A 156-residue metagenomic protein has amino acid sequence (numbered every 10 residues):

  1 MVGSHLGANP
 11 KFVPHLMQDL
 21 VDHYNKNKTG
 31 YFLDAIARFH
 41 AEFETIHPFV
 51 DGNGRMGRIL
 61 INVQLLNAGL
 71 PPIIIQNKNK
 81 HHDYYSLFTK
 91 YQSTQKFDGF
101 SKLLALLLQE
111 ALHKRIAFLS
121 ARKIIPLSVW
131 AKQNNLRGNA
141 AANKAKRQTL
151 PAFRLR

Functional and structural regions predicted by a protein language model:
M1-D51, R55-R156: FIC/Doc superfamily catalytic core
